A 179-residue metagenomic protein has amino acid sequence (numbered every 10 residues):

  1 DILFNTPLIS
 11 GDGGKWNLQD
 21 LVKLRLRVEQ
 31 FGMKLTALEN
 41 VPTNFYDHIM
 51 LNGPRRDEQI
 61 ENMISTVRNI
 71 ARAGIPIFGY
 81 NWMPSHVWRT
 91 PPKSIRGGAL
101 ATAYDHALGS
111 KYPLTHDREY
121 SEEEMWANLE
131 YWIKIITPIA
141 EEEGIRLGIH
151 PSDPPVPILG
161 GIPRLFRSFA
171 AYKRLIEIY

Functional and structural regions predicted by a protein language model:
D1-F4, L35-N40, F78-Y80, L147-I149 (+1 more regions): Hydrophobic faces of well-ordered beta-strands that scaffold small-molecule active sites in alpha/beta enzyme cores
D1-P7, R27-G32, R72-F78: Catalytic domains of carbohydrate-active enzymes, especially glycoside hydrolases
L8, V41-T43, W82-H86, P151-P157 (+1 more regions): Active-site-proximal loop/turn and secondary-structure-junction residues that shape catalytic pockets, frequently
L8-W16, P42-I60, H86-G98, K111-Y120: Surface-exposed, active-site-proximal loop segments in enzymatic domains
D12-K23, M50-R68, M125-W132: Glycine-rich anion/phosphate-binding loops
K15-E39, R68-R72, A103, P138-G144 (+1 more regions): Acidic (Asp/Glu)-rich catalytic clusters
M63-Y131: Active-site-proximal, glycine-rich beta->alpha crossover segments in alpha/beta enzymes that shape flexible
Y112-Y179: Acidic/histidine-rich catalytic cores of soluble enzymes
